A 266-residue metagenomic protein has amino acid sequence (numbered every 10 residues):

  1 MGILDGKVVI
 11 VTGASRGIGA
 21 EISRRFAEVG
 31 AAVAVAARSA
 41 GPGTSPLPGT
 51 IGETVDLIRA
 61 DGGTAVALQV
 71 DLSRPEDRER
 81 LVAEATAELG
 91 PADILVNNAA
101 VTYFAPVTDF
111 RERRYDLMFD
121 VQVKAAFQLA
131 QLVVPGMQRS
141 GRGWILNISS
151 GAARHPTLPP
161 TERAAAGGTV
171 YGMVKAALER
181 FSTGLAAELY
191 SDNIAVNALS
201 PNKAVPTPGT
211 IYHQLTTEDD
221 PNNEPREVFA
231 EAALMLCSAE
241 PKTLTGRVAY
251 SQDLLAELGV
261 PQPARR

Functional and structural regions predicted by a protein language model:
V8, S15-R16, S39: Conserved glycine-rich cofactor-binding loop
V29-E53: Conserved glycine-rich Rossmann-like NAD(P)H-binding loop of the short-chain dehydrogenase/reductase
G49, Q69-L81, E112: The beta1-alpha1 cofactor-binding region of Rossmann-like NAD(H)/NADP(H)-dependent oxidoreductases
P106-V107, R111-D116, P159: Substrate-binding pocket helix/loop in short-chain dehydrogenase/reductase
A130-Q131, T183: A short, exposed helix-loop element centered on a Lys and neighboring polar residues
L146-S191, K203-V205: Catalytic loop of short-chain dehydrogenase/reductase
A176, S191, A198-L199, L215-R266: C-terminal helical subdomain
